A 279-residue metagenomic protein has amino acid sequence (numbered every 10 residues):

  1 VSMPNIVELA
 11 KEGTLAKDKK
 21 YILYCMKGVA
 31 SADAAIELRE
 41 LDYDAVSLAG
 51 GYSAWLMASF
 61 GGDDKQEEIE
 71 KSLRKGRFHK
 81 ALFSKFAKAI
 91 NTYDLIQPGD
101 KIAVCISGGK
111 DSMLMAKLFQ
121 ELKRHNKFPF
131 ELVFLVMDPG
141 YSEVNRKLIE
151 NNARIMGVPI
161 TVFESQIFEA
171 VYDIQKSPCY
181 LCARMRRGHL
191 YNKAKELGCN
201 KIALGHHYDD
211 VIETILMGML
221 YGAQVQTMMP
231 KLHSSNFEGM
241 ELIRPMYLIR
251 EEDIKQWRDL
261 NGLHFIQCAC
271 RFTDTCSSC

Functional and structural regions predicted by a protein language model:
V1-K20, M26-G76, N151: Rhodanese-like catalytic fold shared by cysteine-dependent sulfurtransferases and DSP/PTP-type phosphatases
A30, Y208, R271: Catalytic metal-binding/acid-base residues of hydrolase active sites
D44-V46, E131-V133, P159-T161, E241 (+1 more regions): Conserved beta-strand segments of alpha/beta enzyme cores
D64-M217, Y221, V225, M229 (+2 more regions): ATP-dependent adenylation/nucleotidyltransferase module used to activate substrates
F163, L263-F272: Conserved S-adenosyl-L-methionine
T227-I266: Metal-dependent de-N-acetylase/amidase catalytic core
F272-C279: RNase H-like two-metal-ion nuclease catalytic core shared by retroviral integrases and related mobile-element nucleases
